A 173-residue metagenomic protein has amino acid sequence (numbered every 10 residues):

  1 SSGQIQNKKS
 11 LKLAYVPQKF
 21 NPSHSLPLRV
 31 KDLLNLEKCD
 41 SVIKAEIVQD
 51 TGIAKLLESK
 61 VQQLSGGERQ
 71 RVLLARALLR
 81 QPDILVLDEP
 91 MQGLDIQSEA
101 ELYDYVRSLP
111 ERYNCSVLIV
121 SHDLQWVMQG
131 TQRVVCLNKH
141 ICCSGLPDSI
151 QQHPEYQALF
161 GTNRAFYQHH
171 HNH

Functional and structural regions predicted by a protein language model:
S41-S59: Conserved ABC ATPase "signature" region
K60-L64, E68: Conserved ABC ATPase signature
Q81: Conserved catalytic motifs of ABC-family nucleotide-binding domains
L85-E89: Catalytic Walker B motif of ABC-type/P-loop ATPase nucleotide-binding domains
S121-H122: H-loop/switch region of ABC-family ATPase nucleotide-binding domains
V134-L146: H-loop (His-switch) and adjacent beta-strand-loop-beta switch element of ABC-type ATPase nucleotide-binding domains
D148, Q152-H153, A158-H173: ABC ATPase nucleotide-binding domains
